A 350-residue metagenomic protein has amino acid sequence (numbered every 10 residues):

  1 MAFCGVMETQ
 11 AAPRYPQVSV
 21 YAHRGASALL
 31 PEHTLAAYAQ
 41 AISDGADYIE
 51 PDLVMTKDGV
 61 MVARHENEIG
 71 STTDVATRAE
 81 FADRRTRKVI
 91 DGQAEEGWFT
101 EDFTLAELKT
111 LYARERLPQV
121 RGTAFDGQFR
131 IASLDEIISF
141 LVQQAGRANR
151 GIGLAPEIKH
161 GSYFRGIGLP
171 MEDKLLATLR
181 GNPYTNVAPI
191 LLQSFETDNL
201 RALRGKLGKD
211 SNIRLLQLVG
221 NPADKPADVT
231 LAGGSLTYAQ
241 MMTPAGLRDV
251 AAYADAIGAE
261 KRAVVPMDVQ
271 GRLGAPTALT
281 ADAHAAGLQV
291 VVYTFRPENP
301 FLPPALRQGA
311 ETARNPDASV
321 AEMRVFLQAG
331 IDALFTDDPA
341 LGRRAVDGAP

Functional and structural regions predicted by a protein language model:
F3-P350: Phosphate-group recognition and catalysis centered on beta-loop-alpha active-site segments
